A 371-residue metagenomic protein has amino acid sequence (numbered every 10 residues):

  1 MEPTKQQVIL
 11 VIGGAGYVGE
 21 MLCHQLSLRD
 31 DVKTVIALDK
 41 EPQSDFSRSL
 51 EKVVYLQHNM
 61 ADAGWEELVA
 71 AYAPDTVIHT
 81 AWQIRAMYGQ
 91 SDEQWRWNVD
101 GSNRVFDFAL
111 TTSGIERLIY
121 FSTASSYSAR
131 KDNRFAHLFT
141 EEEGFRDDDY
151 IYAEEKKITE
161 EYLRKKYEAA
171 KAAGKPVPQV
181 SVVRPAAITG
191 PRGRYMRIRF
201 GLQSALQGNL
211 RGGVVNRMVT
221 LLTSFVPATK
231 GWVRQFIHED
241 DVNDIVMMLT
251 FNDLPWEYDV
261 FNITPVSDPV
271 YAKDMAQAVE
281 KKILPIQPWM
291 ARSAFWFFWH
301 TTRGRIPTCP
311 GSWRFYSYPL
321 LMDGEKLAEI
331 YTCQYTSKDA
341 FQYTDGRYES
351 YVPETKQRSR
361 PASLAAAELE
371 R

Functional and structural regions predicted by a protein language model:
I9-R29: N-terminal Rossmann NAD(P)H-binding glycine-rich loop of SDR-like oxidoreductase domains
R29, M322-R371: Amphipathic terminal alpha-helices
H58-D100, A129: NAD(P)H-binding glycine-rich loop region in Rossmannoid oxidoreductase-like domains and their noncatalytic homologs
E93-R104, E154-E155, I237: Glycine-rich NAD(P)-binding loop of the Rossmann-fold in SDR/ketoreductase-type enzymes
N103-E154, S181: Conserved Rossmann-fold NAD(P)-dependent oxidoreductase catalytic core, especially the SDR/UDP-sugar
Y167-V233, E239: NAD(P)-dependent short-chain dehydrogenase/reductase
R192, G231-D244, P255-E280, L284-S293: Substrate-binding strand-loop-helix patch in Rossmann-like NAD(P)-dependent oxidoreductase/epimerase domains
A272-S317, Q357: Terminal hydrophobic/aromatic helix or amphipathic segment near a protein terminus
